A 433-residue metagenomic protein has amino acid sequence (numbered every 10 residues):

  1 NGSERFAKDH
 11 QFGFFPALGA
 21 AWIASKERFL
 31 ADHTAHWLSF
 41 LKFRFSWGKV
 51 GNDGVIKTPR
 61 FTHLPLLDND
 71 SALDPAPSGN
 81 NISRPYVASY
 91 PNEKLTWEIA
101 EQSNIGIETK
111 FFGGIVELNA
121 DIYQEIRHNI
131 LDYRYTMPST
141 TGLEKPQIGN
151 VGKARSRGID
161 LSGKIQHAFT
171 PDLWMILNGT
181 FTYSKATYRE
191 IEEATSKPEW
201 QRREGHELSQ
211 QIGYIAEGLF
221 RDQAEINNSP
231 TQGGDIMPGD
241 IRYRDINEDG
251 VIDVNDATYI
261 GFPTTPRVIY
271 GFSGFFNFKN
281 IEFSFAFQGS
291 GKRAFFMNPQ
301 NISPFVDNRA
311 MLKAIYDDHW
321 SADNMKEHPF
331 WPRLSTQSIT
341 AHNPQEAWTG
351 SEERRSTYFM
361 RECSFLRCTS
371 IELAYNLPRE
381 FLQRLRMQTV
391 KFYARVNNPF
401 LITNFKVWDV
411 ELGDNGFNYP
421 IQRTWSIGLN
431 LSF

Functional and structural regions predicted by a protein language model:
N1-S209, R355-F433: Extracellular/periplasmic, surface-exposed regions of secreted and cell-surface proteins
S3, P238, S290-R386, V390-K391: Extracytoplasmic gating/loop element in the C-terminal half of outer-membrane beta-barrel translocons and assembly
P59-R60, L64, G149-G152, Q166-T264 (+2 more regions): Conserved small-residue
P85-V87, G250-N255, W348-S356: Short glycine/proline-rich turn/loop motifs
S89-P91, D256-I260, R267-F272: Glycine-rich, charged/polar anion/phosphate-binding loops that engage phosphate groups from diverse ligands
E108, G233, S273: Short, surface-exposed charged micro-motifs
P263-N298: Glycine-rich, aromatic-lined ligand/substrate-binding cores of catalytic and carbohydrate-binding domains
